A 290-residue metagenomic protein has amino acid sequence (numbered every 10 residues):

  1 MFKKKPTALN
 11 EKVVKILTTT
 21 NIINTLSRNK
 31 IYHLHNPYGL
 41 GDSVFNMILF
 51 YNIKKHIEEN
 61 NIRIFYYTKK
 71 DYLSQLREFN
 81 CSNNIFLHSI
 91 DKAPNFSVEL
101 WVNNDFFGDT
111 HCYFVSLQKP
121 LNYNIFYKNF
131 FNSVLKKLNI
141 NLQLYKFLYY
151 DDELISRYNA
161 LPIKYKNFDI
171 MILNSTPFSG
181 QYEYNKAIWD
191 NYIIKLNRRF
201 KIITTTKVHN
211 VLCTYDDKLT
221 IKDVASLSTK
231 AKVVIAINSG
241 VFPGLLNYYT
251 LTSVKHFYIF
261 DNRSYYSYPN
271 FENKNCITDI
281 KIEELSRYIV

Functional and structural regions predicted by a protein language model:
F2, P6-F126, D223-S226, A236 (+1 more regions): Active-site and donor-binding regions of nucleotide-sugar-utilizing enzymes
P6-I16, L34, G41, F45 (+10 more regions): Catalytic phosphate/metal-binding cores of nucleic-acid and nucleotide-processing enzymes, i.e., regions that mediate
H33, R63-F65, M171, K201-I203 (+1 more regions): A structural signal for isolated positions on well-ordered beta-strands in alpha/beta enzyme cores
Y72-F86, Y127, N191-I193, C213 (+1 more regions): Short, aromatic/basic amphipathic alpha-helical patches
N84-K92, N273-R287: Short acidic-hydrophobic, aromatic-tinged amphipathic segments that line or gate anion-handling sites
V102-V134, N191, N247-R263: A short, gly/pro- and small-residue-rich
L117-K186: Mid-sequence helix-capping/hinge segment at a functional interface
Y182, A187-K274: Donor-binding and catalytic core of enzymes assembling or modifying cell-surface/extracellular glycoconjugates
